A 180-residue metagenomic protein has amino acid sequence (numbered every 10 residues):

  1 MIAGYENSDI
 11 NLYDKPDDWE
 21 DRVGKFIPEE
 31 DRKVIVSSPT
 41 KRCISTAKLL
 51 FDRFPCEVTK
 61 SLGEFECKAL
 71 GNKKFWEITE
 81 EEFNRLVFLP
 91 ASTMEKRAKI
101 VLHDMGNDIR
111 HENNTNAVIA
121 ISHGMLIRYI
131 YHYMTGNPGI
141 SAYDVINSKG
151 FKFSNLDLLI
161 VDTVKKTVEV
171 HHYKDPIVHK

Functional and structural regions predicted by a protein language model:
M1, R42-T46, F65-K68, I127-I130: Short catalytic/ligand-binding loop motif for oxyanion handling, primarily in non-cytosolic enzymes, centered on
M1, V36, E112-L126: Beta-strand elements within well-structured catalytic alpha/beta cores of enzymes that handle phosphate/sulfate esters
M1-E57: Active-site-proximal alpha-helix that buttresses catalytic centers in soluble enzyme cores
I2-N11, L50-D104: Phosphate-handling substructures
I10, F26, E57, E64-E77 (+2 more regions): Acidic, low-complexity terminal tails and accessory targeting/binding regions of phosphate-metabolizing enzymes
D21-P28, K99-R110: Generic structural signal for well-ordered alpha-helical scaffold segments
L49, R53, D104, D108 (+1 more regions): Active-site catalytic microenvironments for nucleophilic, acid-base chemistry
M125-R128, G136: Short Gly/Pro-enriched loop/turn and capping motifs at secondary-structure junctions
